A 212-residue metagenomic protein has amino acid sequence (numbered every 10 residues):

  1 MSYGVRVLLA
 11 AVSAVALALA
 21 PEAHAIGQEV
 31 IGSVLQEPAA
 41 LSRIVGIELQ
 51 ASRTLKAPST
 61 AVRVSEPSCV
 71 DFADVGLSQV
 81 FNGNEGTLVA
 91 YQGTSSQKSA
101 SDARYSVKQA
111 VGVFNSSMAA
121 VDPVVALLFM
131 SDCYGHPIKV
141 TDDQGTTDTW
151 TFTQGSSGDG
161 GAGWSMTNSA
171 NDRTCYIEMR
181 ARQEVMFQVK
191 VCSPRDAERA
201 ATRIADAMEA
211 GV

Functional and structural regions predicted by a protein language model:
M1-A25: Secretory targeting and sorting signals
H24-S96: N-terminal "mature-domain start" segment
I26-G27, I31, R43, D143-V212: A short, solvent-exposed beta-edge/loop patch
P38, V111, V121-V124, E198-A205: Extracytoplasmic/secreted envelope proteins and their assembly/folding machinery, especially bacterial periplasmic
E48, T54-S59, R63, V124-R173: Short Gly/Thr-rich strand-loop-strand
S68-F72, S131-Y134, T174-Y176, V191-S193: Sequence contexts marking disulfide-bonded cysteines in secreted/extracellular proteins
V75-E85, D102, K139-Q144, R182-E184: Extracellular/mature segments of secreted proteins
A90-D122: A short acidic-to-branched-hydrophobic micro-motif
